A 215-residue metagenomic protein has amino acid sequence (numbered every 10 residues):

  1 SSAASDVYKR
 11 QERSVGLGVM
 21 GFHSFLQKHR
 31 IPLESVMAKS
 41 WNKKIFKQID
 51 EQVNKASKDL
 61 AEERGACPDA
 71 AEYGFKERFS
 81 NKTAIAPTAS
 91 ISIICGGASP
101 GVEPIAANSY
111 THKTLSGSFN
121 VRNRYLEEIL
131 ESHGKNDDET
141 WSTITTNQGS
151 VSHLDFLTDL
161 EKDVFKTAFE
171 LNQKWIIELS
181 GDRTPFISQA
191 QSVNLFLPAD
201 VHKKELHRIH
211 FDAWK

Functional and structural regions predicted by a protein language model:
S1-Y8: Short, small-residue-biased leader/transition segments that mark boundaries at the very start of proteins
K9-H29, I85: Core structural elements
K9-Q11, A38-K47, N194-H202: Conserved short loop/turn motifs at secondary-structure junctions
G18-G21, V53-S57, L206: Extended, hydrophobic alpha-helical segments in both membrane/secreted and soluble proteins
Q27-W41: Inter-helical turn/loop segments and adjacent helix faces that build the functional surface of alpha-helical bundle
E34, K44-G74: Gly/Pro-rich turn-and-neighbor structural signature
E62-T88, K204, R208: Flexible, glycine/threonine-enriched loop-and-boundary segments that flank and lead into catalytic domains of large
T83-K215: Catalytic alpha/beta core of large soluble enzyme barrels
